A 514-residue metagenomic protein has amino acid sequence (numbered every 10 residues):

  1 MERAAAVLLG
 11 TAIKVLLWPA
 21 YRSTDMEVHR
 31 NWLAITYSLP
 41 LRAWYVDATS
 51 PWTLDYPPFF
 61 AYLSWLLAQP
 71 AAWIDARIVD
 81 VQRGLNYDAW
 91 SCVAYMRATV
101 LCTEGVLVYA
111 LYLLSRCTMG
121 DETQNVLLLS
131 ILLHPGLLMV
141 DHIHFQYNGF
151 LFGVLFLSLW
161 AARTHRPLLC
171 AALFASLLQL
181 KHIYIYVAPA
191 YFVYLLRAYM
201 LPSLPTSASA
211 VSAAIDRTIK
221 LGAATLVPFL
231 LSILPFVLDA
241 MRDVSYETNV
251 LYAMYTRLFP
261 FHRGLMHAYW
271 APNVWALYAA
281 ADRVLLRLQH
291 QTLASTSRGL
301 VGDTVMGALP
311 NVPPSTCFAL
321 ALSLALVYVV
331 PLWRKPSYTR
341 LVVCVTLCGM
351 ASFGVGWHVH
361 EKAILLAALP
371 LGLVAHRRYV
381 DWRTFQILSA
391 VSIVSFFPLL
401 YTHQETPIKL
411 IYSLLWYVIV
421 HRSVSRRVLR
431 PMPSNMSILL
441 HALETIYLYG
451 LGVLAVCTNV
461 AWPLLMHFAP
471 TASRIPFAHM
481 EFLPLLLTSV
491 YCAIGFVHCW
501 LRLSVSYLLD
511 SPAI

Functional and structural regions predicted by a protein language model:
M1-A6, I13-T49: Extreme N-terminal leader/anchor segments
M1-P19, R116-Q124, H498, S504 (+1 more regions): Start-transfer (signal-anchor) and selected internal transmembrane alpha helices of multi-pass inner/ER membrane
H29-N31, T36-I74, V79-R97, H134-L151 (+3 more regions): Membrane-interfacial catalytic/cofactor-binding modules of polytopic membrane enzymes
F59, T99-Y112: Mobile, glycine-rich extracellular loop/lid and propeptide segments that shape or gate substrate/ligand access
A76-R83, V106, L111-P135, H165 (+1 more regions): Transmembrane-helix signature of polytopic, membrane-embedded enzymes that assemble or transfer cell-envelope glycans
M119, S158-L169, L195-P202, V374-Y379: Membrane-interface transmembrane helices that cradle and orient dolichyl/undecaprenyl
M119-L127, V140-F150, A161-L169, Q179-I185 (+1 more regions): Alpha-helix boundary/capping segments in eukaryotic regulatory proteins
G136-M139, L157-L159, L168-Y191, G349-G356 (+1 more regions): Membrane-interface alpha helices of multi-pass inner-membrane proteins
